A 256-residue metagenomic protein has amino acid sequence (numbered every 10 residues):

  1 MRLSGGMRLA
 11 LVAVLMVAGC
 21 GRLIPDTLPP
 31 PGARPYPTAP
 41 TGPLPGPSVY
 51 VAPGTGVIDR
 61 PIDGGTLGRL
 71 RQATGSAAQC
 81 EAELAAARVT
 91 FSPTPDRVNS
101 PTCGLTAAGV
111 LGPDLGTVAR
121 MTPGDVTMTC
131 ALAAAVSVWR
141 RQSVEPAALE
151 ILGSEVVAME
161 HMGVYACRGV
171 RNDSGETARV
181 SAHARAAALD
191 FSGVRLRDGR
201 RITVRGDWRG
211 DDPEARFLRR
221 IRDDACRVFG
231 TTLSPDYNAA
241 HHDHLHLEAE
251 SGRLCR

Functional and structural regions predicted by a protein language model:
M1-A18: Sec-dependent bacterial lipoprotein signal peptides
C20-T38: Bacterial Sec signal peptide processing site at the extreme N-terminus
L23-T27, A134-A135, E145-L149, E160 (+1 more regions): Catalytic cores and adjacent binding grooves of peptidoglycan-active enzymes
A39-T74, Q79: Post-signal-peptide N-terminal segment of Sec-exported extracytoplasmic proteins
R69-M159: Active-site acidic/histidine clusters and adjacent loop/turn architecture that either coordinate catalytic ions
M162-R168: Generic short beta-strand segments
G169-E176: Short Pro/Gly-enriched beta-strand edge/turn motifs at strand-loop
